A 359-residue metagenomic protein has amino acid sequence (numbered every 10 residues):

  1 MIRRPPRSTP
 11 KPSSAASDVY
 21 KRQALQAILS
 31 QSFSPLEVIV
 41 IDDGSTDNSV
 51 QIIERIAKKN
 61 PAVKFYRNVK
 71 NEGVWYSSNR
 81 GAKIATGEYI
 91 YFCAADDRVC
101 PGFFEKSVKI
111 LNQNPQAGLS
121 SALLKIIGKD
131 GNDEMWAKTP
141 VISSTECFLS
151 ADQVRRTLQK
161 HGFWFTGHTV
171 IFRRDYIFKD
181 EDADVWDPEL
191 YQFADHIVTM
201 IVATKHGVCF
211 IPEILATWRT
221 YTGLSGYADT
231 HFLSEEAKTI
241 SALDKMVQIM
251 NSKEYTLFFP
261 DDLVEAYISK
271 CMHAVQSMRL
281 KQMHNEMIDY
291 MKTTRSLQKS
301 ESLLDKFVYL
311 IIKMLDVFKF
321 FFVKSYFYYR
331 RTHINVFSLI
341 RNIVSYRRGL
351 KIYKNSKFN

Functional and structural regions predicted by a protein language model:
M1-Y20: Single conserved hydrophobic/aromatic residue that forms the stacking wall/gate of nucleotide- or nucleobase-binding
R3-T9, N68-A85, R98, K106: Glycine-rich, basic loop-to-helix element that forms the pyrophosphate-binding segment of sugar-nucleotide handling
P10, V141-E235, T239: Conserved nucleotide-sugar donor-binding catalytic segment
S17-S30: Short, well-formed alpha-helical segments that are part of the catalytic scaffolds of diverse glycosyltransferases
D42-Q51, K70, A94: A conserved acidic beta->alpha catalytic loop
I90: Short aromatic/hydrophobic "clamp" motif used to bind/position activated sugar donors
G102-W136: Conserved donor NDP-sugar-binding/catalytic core segment of glycosyltransferases
Y191, I214-T222, Y227-F258, L280-Q298: Catalytic core of nucleotide-sugar-dependent glycosyltransferases
